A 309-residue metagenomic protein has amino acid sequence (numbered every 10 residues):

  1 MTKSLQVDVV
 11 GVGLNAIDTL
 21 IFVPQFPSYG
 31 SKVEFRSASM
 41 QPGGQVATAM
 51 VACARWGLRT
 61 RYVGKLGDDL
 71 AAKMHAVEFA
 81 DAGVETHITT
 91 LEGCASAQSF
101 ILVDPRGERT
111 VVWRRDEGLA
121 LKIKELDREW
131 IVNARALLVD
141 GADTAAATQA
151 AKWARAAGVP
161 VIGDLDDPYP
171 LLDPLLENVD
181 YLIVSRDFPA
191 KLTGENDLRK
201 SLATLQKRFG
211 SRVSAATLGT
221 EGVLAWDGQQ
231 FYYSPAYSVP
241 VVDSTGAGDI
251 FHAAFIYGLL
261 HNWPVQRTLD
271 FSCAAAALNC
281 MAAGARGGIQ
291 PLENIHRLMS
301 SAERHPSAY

Functional and structural regions predicted by a protein language model:
M1-G11, E34, R199-Y309: Conserved phosphate-binding/catalytic region of the ribokinase-like
M1-K65, L70-M74, D81, Y309: Glycine-rich phosphate/adenosyl-contacting loop at the front of the ribokinase-like
L70-A82, I101-L102, G107, L175: Active-site-proximal loop->helix
E78-G93: A glycine-rich helix N-cap at a beta->alpha junction
G83, D116-K122, V161-D167: Short gly/ser/thr-rich secondary-structure transition/capping motifs
H87-L91, I101-A136, G141: Conserved phosphate-binding/catalytic loop of the ribokinase/pfkB sugar-kinase fold
A151-Y233, P240: Conserved phosphate/ATP/ADP-binding segment of small-molecule kinases
